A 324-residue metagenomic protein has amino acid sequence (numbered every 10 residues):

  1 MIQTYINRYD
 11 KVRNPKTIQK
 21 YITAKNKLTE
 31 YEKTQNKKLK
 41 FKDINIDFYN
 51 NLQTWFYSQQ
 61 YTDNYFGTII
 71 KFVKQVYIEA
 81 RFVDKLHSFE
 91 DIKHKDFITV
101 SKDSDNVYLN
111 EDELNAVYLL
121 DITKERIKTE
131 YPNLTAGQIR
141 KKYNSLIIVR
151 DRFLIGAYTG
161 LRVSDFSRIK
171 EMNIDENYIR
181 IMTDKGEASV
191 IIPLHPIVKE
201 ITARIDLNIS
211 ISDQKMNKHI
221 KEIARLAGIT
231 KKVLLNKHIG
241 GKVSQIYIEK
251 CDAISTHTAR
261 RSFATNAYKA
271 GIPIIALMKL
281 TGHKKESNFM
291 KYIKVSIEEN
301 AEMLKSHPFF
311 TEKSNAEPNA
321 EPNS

Functional and structural regions predicted by a protein language model:
I6-K16, N26-D105, L120, K124-R126 (+1 more regions): N-terminal core-binding DNA-recognition domain of tyrosine recombinases/integrases
D63, G67-I69, E90-V163, Q214-K215: Basic, Lys/Arg- and aromatic-enriched nucleic-acid-binding interface segment
V73, R152-F153, S164-R168, L277: Alpha-helix N-cap/helix-start motif at helix boundaries, enriched for small hydrophobics
N133, S210, K218, I229 (+1 more regions): C-terminal secondary-structure termini that scaffold catalytic or DNA-interacting sites
A136-Y143, D206-L207, K221-K279: Short, basic (Lys/Arg/His-rich) helix/loop patches that form interaction surfaces in the mid-to-C-terminal regions
T159, R168-T202: Conserved tyrosine-mediated DNA breakage-rejoining catalytic core shared by Y-recombinases
M172-Y178, D252-A253, A270-I293, A320-S324: Short, polar N-cap/turn motifs at the start of nucleic acid-interacting alpha helices
T183-E187, T281-S306: Catalytic-site neighborhood detector that most strongly recognizes the C-terminal catalytic loop/helix of tyrosine
